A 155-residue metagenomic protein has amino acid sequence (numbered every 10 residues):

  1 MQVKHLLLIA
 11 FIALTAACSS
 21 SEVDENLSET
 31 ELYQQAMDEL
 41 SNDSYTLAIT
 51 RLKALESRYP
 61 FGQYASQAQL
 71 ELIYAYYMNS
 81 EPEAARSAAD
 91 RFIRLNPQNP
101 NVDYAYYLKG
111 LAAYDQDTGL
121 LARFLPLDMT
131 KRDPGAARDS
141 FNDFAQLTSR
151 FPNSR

Functional and structural regions predicted by a protein language model:
M1-L7: Bacterial N-terminal signal peptides that target proteins for export
Q2, I12, C18-R155: Acidic, polar-rich low-complexity tracts and alpha-helical solenoid repeat scaffolds
